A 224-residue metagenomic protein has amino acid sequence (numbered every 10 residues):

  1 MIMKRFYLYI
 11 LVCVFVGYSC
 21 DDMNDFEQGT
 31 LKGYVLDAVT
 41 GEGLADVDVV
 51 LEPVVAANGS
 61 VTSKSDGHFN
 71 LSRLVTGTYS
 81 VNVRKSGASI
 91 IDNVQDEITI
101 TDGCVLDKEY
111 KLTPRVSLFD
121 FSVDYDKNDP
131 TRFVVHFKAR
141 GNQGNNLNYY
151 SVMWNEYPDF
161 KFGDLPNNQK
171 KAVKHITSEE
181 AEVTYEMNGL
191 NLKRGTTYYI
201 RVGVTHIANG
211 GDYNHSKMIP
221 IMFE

Functional and structural regions predicted by a protein language model:
M1-Y18: Sec-dependent bacterial lipoprotein signal peptides
C20-D21, T99-D124, E224: Extracellular beta-sheet/turn segments enriched in Thr/Pro/Gly and aliphatic residues
C20-T30: Beta-strand-rich domain onsets/edges
G29-D37, G67: A short, amphipathic beta-strand motif
V39-V54, N145-N148: Short, ordered, surface-exposed loop/turn motifs in non-cytosolic proteins
V54-H68: Short, acidic Ser/Thr/Gly-rich low-complexity loop/linker segments typical of extracellular and cell-surface proteins
S80-T101: A short, solvent-exposed loop/turn motif at the edges and junctions of modular extracellular/periplasmic domains
N188-G211: Beta-strand-rich modules
